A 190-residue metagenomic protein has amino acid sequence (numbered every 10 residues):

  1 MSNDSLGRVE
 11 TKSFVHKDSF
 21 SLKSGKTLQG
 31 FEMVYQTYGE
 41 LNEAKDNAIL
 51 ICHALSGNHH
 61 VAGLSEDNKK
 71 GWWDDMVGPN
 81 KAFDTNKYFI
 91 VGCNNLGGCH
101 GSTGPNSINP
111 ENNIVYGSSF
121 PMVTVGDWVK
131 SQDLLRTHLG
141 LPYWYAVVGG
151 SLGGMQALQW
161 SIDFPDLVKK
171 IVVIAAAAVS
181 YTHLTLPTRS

Functional and structural regions predicted by a protein language model:
M1-A48, S65: Catalytic-loop region of hydrolases
Q36, E40-N109: N-terminal cap/lid subdomain of alpha/beta-hydrolase-fold enzymes
D75, N95, L134-H138, Q159: Residue-level signal for well-ordered alpha-helical scaffold segments within enzymatic catalytic domains
N113-F120: Short glycine/proline- and acidic residue-enriched helix-loop micro-motifs that form flexible lids or anion-recognition
P121-V129, L152: Conserved donor sugar-nucleotide recognition element shared by glycan-biosynthetic enzymes
G126-W144: Conserved acidic catalytic loop of the alpha/beta-hydrolase fold
Y145-A146, S151-V173, V179: Conserved hydrolase catalytic core segment
T182-T188: Conserved small/polar residues in nucleotide/adenosyl-binding loops
